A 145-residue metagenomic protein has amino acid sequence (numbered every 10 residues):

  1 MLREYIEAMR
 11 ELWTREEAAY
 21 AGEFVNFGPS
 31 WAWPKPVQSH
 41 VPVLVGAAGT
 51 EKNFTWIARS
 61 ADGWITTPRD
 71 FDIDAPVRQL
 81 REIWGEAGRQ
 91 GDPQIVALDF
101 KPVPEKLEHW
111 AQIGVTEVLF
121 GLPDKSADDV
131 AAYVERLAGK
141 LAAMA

Functional and structural regions predicted by a protein language model:
M1-A145: Active-site-adjacent structural elements that line small-molecule/cofactor binding pockets in enzymes
